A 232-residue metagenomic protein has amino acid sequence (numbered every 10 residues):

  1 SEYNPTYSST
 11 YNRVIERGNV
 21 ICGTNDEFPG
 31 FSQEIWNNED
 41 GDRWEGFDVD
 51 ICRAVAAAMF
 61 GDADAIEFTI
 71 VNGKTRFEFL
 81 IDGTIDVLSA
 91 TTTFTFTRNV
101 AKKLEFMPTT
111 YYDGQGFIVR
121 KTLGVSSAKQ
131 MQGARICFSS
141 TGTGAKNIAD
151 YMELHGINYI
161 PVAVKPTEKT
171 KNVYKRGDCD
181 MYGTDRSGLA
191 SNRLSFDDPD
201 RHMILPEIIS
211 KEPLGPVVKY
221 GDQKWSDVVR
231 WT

Functional and structural regions predicted by a protein language model:
S1-P5, Y11, V49-R53, A57-A58 (+5 more regions): Extended ligand-binding regions for polar small-molecule ligands
Y3-A90: Extracytoplasmic small-molecule ligand-binding "clamshell" domains of the periplasmic binding protein/Venus flytrap
Y7-S8, A65-E78, L123, I160-R176: Short helix-initiation/N-cap motifs at beta->coil->alpha
I15-E16, A56-D64, I81-I85, T122 (+7 more regions): Sec-exported extracytoplasmic/periplasmic mature domains
I21-G30, G41-M59, T93-T95, Y112-K169: Bilobed "Venus flytrap"/periplasmic-binding protein-like clamshell domains and structurally analogous long
Q33-I35, N147-Y151, L194, V229: Short, solvent-exposed loop/turn and secondary-structure capping segments
R53, A57, G61-Q130, R186-S210: Acidic, polar ligand-binding/catalytic clefts
K165-F196, D200, P216: Extracellular/periplasmic bilobed ligand-binding domains
